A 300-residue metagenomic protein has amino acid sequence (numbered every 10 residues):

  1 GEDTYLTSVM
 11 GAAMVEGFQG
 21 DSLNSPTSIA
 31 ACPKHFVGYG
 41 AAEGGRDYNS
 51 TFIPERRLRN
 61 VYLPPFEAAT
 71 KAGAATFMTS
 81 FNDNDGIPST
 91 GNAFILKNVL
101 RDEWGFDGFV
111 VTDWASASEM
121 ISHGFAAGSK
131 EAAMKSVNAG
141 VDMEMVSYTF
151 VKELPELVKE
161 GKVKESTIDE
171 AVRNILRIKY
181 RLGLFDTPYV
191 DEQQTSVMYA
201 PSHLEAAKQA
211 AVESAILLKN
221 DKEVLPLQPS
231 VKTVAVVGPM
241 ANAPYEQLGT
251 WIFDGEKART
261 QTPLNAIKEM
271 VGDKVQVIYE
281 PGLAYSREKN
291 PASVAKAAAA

Functional and structural regions predicted by a protein language model:
G1-A300: Glycoside hydrolase catalytic-domain context in secreted enzymes
